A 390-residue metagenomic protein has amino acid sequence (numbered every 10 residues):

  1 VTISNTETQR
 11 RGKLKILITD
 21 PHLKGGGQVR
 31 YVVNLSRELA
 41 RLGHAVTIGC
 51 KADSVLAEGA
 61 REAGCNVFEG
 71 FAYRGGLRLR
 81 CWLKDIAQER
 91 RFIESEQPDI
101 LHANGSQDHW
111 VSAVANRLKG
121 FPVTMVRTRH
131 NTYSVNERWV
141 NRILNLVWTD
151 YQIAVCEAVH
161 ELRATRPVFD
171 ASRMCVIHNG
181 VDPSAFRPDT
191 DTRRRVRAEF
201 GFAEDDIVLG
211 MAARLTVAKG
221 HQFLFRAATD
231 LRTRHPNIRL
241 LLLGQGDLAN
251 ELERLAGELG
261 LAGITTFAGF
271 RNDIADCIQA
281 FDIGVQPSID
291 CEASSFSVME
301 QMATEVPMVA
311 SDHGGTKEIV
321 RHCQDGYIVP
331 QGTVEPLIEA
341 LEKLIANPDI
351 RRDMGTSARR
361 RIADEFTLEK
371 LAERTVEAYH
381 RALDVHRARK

Functional and structural regions predicted by a protein language model:
T2-K390: Membrane-interface segments of envelope glycosyltransferases acting on lipid-linked substrates or membrane lipids
